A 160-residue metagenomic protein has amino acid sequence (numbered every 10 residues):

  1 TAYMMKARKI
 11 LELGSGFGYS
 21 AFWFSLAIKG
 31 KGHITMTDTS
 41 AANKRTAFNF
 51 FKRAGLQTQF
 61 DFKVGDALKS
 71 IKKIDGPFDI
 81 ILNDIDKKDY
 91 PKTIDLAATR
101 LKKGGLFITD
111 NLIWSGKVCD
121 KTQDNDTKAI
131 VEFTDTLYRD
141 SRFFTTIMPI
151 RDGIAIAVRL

Functional and structural regions predicted by a protein language model:
T1-L160: S-adenosylmethionine/decaboxylated-SAM
